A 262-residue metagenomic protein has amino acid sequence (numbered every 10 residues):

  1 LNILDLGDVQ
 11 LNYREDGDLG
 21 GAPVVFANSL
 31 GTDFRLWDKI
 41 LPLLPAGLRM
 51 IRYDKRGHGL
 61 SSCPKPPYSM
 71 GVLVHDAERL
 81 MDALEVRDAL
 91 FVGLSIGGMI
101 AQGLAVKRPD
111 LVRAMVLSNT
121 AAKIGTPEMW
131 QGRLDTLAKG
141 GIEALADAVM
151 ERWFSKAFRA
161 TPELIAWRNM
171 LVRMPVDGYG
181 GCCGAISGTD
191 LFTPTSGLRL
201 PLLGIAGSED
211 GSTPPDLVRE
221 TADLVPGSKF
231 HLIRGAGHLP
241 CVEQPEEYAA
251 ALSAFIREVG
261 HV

Functional and structural regions predicted by a protein language model:
V9-C63: Conserved HGGG/HGGXW glycine-rich cap/lid loop of the alpha/beta-hydrolase fold
D54, L90, R113-V116: Residue in the alpha/beta-hydrolase core beta-strand immediately N-terminal to the catalytic nucleophile
V72-A89: Conserved acidic catalytic loop of the alpha/beta-hydrolase fold
M99-K107, L111-A146: Flexible "cap/lid" loop of the alpha/beta hydrolase fold
G125-E128, K139-G197: Conserved alpha/beta-hydrolase catalytic His-Asp/Glu region
L198, G204-A206: Short beta-strand/loop motif that positions the catalytic acidic residue of the alpha/beta-hydrolase fold
S208-T213: Acidic catalytic loop of the alpha/beta-hydrolase fold
S228-V262: Catalytic active-site module of serine/aspartate enzymes centered on a nucleophile-bearing elbow/loop
